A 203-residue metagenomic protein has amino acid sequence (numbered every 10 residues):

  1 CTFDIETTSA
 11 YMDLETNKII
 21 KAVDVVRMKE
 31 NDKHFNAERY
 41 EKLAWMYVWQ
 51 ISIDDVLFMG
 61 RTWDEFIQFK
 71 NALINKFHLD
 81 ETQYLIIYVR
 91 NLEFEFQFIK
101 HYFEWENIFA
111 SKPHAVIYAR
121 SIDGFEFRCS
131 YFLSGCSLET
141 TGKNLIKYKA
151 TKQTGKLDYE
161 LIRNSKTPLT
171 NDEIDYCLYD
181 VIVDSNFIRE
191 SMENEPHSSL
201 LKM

Functional and structural regions predicted by a protein language model:
C1-F3, W45-W49, L85-I86: Residue-level detector of short, conserved catalytic/binding motifs and their immediate flanks
C1-T8, K33: Two-metal-ion RNase H-like nuclease active-site motif
T8-A10, G135: Short, acidic Gly/Pro/Ser/Thr-rich loop/turn segments
Y11-G60: RNase H-like nuclease fold core
Y11-L14, R163-M203: Common nucleic-acid-contacting/processivity interface regions adjacent to the catalytic cores of nucleic-acid enzymes
Y11-T16, A22, N91, E95-F103 (+1 more regions): A short acidic (Asp/Glu
Y40-L43, K112-P113, M203: Substrate-gripping "pore-loop 1 plus following alpha2 helix"
Q50, D54-S165, L169, D175-L178 (+1 more regions): Conserved DEDDh/DEDDy metal-dependent 3′-5′ exonuclease domain
